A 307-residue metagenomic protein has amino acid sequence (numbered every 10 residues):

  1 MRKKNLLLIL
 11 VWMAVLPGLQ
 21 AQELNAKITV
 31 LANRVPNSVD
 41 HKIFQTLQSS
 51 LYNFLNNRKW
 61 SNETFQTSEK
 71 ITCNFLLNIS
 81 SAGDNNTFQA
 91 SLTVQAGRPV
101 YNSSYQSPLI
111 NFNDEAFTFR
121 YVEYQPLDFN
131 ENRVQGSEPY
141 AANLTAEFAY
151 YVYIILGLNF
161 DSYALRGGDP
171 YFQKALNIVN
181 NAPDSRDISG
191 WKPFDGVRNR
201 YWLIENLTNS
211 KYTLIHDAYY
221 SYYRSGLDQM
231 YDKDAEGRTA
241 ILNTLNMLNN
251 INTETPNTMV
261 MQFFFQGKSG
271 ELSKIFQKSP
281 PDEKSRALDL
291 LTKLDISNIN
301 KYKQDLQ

Functional and structural regions predicted by a protein language model:
M1-L24: Bacterial Sec-dependent N-terminal signal peptides
Q22-Q89, V100-N102: Start-of-domain marker
T29, N209-Q307: A cross-kingdom marker for long, charged
R34-H41, V134-A142, T253-E254: Second-shell loop/turn segments in exported
Y52-W60, Y153, G157-D161, S273 (+1 more regions): Sec-exported extracytoplasmic/periplasmic mature domains
N86-W202: Acidic/His-rich structured neighborhood in mature extracellular/periplasmic domains
G168-L242: Charged, compositionally biased boundary regions
